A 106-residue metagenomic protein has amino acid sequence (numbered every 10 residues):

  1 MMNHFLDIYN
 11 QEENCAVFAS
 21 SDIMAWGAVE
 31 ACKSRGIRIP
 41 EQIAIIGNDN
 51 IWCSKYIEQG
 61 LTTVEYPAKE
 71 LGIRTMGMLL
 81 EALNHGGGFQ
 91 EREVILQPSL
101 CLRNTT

Functional and structural regions predicted by a protein language model:
N3-T106: Flexible loop/turn connectors
